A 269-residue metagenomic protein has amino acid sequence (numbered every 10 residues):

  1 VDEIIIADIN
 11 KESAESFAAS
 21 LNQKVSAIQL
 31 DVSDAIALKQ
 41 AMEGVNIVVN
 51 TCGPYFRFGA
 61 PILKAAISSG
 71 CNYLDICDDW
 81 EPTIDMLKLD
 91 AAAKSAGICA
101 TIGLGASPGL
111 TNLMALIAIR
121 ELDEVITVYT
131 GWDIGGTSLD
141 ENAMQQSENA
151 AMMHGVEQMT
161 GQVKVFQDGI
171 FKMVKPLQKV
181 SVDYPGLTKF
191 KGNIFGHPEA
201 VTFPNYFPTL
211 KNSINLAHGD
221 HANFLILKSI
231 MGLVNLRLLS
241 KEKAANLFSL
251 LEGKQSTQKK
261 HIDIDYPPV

Functional and structural regions predicted by a protein language model:
E3-I5: Short beta-strand element of Class I
N10-S13: Helix N-cap at the beta1-alpha1 junction of Rossmann-like dinucleotide-binding domains, i.e., the first residues
V25-A27: Hydrophobic/aromatic anchor residues within beta-strands of the central parallel beta-sheet of Rossmann-like
Q29-R57: Conserved Rossmann-fold cofactor-binding substructure of NAD(P)-dependent oxidoreductases
P54, L63-I84: ADP-ribose/adenylate-binding Rossmann-like module
G59, I76-C99: Rossmann-fold NAD(P)-binding glycine/threonine-rich loop
A92, A96-G136: Adenosine-phosphate binding glycine-rich loop
R120-V269: C-terminal catalytic/substrate-binding lobe primarily of soluble NAD(P)-dependent oxidoreductases
